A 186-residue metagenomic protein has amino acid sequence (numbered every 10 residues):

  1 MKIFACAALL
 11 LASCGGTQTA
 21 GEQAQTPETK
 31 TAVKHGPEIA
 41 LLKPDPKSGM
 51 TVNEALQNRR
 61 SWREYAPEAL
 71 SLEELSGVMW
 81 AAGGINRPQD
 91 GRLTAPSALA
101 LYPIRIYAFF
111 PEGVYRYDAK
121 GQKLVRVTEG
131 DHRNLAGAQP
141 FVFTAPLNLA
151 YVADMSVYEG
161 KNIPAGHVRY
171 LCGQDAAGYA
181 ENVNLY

Functional and structural regions predicted by a protein language model:
M1-A7: Sec-dependent signal peptide recognition, specifically the positively charged N-region followed immediately by
A12-S13: C-terminal motif of bacterial Sec signal peptides marking the signal peptidase cleavage site
T17-A145: N-terminal amphipathic, basic helical "cap/leader" segment at the start of enzyme domains
R59, V78, I106, L147-E159 (+1 more regions): Small-aliphatic-rich amphipathic alpha-helix that forms the alpha element of a beta-alpha
